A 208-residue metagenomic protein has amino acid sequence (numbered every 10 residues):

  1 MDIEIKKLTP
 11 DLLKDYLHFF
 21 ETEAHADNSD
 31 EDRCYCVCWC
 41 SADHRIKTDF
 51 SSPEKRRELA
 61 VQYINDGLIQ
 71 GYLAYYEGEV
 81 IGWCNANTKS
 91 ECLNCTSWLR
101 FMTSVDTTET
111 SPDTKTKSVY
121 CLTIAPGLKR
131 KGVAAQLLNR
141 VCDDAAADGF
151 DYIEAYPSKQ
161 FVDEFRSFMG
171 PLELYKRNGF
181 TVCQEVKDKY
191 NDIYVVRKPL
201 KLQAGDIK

Functional and structural regions predicted by a protein language model:
M1-I46, F50, A204-K208: Conserved N-terminal entry element of GNAT/NAT acetyltransferase domains
Y16, I69-C84: Conserved beta-hairpin
F20-E31, C84-T96, D144-A145: Short, solvent-exposed beta-strand-terminating loops
E54-I64, I69: Short, basic/aromatic recognition patches
Q62, D66, E79-L122, K129 (+1 more regions): Conserved acyl-donor/pantetheine-binding loop and adjacent beta-alpha core of acyl/acetyltransferases and related
T116-V119, A145-R166: Conserved GNAT acetyl-CoA-binding A-motif
V119-I124, R130-A146: Conserved acetyl-CoA-binding loop-helix of GNAT-fold acetyltransferases
R166-N178, Q184-K208: C-terminal "cap" of GNAT-fold acetyltransferases
